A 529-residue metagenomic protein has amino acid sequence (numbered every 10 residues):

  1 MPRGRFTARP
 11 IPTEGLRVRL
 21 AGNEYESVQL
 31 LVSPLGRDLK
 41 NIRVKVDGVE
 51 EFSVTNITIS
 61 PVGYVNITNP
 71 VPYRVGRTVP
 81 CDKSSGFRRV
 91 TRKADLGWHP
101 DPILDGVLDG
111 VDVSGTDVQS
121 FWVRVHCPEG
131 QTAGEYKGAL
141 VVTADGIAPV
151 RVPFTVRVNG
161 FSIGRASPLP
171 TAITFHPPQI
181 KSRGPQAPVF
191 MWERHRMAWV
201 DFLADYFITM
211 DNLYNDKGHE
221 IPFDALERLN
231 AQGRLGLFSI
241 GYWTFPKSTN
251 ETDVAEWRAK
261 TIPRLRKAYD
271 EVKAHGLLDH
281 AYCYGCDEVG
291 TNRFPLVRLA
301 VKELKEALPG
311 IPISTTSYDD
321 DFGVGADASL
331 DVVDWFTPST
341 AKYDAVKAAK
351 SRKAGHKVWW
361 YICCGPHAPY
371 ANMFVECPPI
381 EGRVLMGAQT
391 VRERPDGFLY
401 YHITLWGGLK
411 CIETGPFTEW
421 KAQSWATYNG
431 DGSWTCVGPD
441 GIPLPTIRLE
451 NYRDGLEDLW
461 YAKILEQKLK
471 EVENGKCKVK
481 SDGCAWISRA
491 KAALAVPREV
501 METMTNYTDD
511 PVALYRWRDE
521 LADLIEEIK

Functional and structural regions predicted by a protein language model:
M1-P12, L35-V123: Surface-exposed binding patches on compact interaction domains or structured appendages
P12, N23-Q29, Q119, T132-A139: Short, solvent-exposed loop/turn segments enriched in Ser/Thr/Gly
A21-N23, S33-R37, V49, P128-G130 (+1 more regions): Short solvent-exposed strand-capping/beta-turn motif centered on an Asx-Ser/Thr pair
S33, P72, P80-S85, K93-D112 (+8 more regions): Aromatic-lined carbohydrate-binding surfaces of glycoside hydrolases
F245-T249, R266-V297, K302-D320, K410-K529: Catalytic domains of carbohydrate-active enzymes that cleave complex glycans
D327-H367: Glycoside hydrolase catalytic-domain groove-lining segments
K353-L385, H402: Active-site clefts of carbohydrate-active enzymes
P378-Y428: Substrate-binding cleft of secreted/luminal carbohydrate-active enzymes
